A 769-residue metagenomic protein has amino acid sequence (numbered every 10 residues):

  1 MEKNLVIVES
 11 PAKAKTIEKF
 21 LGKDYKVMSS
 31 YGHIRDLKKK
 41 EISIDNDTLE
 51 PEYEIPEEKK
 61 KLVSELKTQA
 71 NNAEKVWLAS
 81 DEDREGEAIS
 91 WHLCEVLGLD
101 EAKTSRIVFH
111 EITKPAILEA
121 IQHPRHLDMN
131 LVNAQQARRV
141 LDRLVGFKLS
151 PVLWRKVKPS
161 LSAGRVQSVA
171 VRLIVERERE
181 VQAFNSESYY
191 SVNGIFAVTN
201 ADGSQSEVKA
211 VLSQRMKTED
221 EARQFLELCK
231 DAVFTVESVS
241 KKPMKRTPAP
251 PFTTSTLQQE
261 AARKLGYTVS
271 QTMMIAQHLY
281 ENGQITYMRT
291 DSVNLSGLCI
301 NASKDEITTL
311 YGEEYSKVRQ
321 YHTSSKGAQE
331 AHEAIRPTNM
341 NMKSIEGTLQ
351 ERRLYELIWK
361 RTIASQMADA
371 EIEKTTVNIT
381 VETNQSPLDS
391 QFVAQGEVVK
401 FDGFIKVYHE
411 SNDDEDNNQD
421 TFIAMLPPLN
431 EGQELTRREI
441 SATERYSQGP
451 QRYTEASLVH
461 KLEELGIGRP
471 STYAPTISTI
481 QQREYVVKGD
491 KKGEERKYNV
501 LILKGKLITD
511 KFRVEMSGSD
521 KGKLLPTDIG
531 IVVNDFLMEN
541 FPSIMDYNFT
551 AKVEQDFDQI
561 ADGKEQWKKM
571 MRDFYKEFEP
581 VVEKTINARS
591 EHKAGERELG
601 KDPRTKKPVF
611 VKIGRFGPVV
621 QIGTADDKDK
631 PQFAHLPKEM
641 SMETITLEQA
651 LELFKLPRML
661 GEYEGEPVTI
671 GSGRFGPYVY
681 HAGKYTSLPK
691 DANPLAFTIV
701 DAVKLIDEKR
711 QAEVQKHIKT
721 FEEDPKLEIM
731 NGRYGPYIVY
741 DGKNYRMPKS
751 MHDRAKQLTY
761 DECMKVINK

Functional and structural regions predicted by a protein language model:
M1-R139, K148, G312, R319 (+1 more regions): Intrinsically disordered, low-complexity regulatory segments
E2-L5, T16, Y25, S150 (+3 more regions): Basic, low-complexity terminal or inter-domain segments flanking catalytic cores
I112-G194, S238-K245: C-terminal or mid-to-C-terminal helical accessory/interaction module adjacent to the motor/catalytic core
M216-P251, N430-L435, T443, K552: Metal- or metallocofactor-binding catalytic centers and their adjacent structured scaffolds across diverse enzyme
F234-Q259, A328-N341, T436-E439: Residues forming anionic-ligand binding surfaces in small-molecule and nucleic-acid pockets of primarily soluble enzymes
V236-S240, T247-A261, T286-T290, G449-K461 (+1 more regions): Short acidic, hydrophobic short linear motifs in intrinsically disordered regions
Q258-E260, K264-Q271: A conserved hydrophobic secondary-structure block that centers on an alpha-helix together with its immediately flanking
